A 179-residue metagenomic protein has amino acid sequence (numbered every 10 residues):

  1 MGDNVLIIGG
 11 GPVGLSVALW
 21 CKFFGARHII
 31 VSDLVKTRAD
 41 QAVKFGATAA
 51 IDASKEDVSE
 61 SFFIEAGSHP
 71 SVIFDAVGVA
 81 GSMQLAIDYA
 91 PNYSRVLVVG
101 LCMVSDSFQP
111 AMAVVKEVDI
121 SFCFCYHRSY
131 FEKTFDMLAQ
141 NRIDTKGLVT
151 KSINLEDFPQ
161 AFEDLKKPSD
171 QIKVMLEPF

Functional and structural regions predicted by a protein language model:
M1-K55: Mid-domain Rossmann-like dinucleotide-binding core that forms the NAD(H)/NADP(H) cofactor-binding site
S54, G78, N154-D157: Short loop/turn segments at beta->alpha junctions
D57-G67: Short amphipathic alpha-helix with an adjacent loop that forms part of the alpha/beta core around
G67, G78, P91-N92, K166 (+1 more regions): Short conserved AdoMet
I73-F74: N-terminal Rossmann-like NAD(P) cofactor-binding module of classical short-chain dehydrogenase/reductase
A80-Q140, E177-F179: Glycine-rich phosphate-binding loop and adjacent beta-alpha segment of Rossmann(oid) nucleotide-cofactor-binding
Q84, F131-F179: C-terminal hydrophobic helical "lid"/dimerization subdomain of Rossmann-like NAD(P)H-dependent oxidoreductases
